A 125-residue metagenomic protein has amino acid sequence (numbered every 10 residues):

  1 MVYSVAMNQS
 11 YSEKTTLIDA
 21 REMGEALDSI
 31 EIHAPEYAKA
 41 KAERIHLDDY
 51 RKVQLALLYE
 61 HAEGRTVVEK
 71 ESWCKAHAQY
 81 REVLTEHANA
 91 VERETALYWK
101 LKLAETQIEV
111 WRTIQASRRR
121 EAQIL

Functional and structural regions predicted by a protein language model:
M1-V2, L125: Acidic, gly/ser/pro-rich intrinsically disordered tails
V2-P35: Short, charge-rich amphipathic alpha-helices with coiled-coil/heptad character
Q9, R120-L125: Short acidic DE-rich linear segments
D19, H33-P35, V67-E69, V83 (+1 more regions): Generic alpha-helix initiation/capping and coil-helix boundary signal
G24-L27, T113-E121: Short A/G/S/P-biased low-complexity tracts
Y37, R44-S72: Extended alpha-helical coiled-coil "stalk/arm" regions that act as elongated linkers or oligomerization scaffolds
K41-R44, D48, K52, T85-R118: Long amphipathic alpha-helical coiled-coil segments
G64-R93: Short, glycine/alanine-rich amphipathic alpha-helical segment that often forms an alpha-turn-alpha hairpin
